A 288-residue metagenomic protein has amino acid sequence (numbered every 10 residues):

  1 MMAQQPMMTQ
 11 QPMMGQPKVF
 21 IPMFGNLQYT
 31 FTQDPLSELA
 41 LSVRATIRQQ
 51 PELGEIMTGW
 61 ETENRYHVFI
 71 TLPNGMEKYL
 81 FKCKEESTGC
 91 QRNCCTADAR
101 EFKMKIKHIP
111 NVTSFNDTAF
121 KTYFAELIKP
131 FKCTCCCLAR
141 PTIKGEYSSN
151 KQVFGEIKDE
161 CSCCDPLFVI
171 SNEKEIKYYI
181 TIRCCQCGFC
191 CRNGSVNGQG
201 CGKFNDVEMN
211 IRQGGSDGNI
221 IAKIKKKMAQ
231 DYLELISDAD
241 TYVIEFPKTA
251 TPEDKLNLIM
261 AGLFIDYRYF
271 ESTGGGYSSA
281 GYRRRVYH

Functional and structural regions predicted by a protein language model:
M2-T142, S148-H288: Low-complexity or membrane-interfacial segments used for flexible interactions
